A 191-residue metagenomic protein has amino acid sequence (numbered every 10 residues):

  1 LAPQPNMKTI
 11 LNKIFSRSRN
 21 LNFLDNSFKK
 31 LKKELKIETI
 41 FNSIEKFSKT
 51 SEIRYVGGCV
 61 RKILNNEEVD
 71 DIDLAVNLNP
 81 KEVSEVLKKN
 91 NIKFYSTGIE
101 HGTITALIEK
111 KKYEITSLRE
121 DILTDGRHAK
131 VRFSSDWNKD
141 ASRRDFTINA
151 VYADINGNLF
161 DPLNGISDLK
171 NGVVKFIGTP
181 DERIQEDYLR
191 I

Functional and structural regions predicted by a protein language model:
Q4-I191: Catalytic cores of the polymerase beta-like nucleotidyltransferase superfamily and closely associated nucleotide
